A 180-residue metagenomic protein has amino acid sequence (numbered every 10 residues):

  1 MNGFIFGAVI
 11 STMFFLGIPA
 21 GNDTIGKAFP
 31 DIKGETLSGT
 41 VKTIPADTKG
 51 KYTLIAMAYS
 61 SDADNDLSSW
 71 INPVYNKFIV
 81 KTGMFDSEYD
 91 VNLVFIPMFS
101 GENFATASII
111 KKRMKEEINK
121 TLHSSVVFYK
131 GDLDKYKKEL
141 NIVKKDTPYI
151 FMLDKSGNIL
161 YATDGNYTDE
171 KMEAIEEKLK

Functional and structural regions predicted by a protein language model:
M1-G7: Positively charged n-region of N-terminal signal peptides that target proteins for export
G7-F15: Bacterial N-terminal signal peptides
L16-P30: N-proximal helix/coil linker or "cap" segments that precede and/or mark the start of modular domains
K33-Y52: A short beta-strand-turn-helix
D47-I71: Short active-site neighborhood of thiol/selenol oxidoreductases, capturing the structured segment around
D64-N119: Structural microenvironment flanking redox-active thiols in thiol-disulfide oxidoreductases
A105-D146: Thioredoxin-like thiol-disulfide oxidoreductase module
K137-K138, D146-K180: Thiol-/selenol-based redox modules, centered on thioredoxin-like and closely related oxidoreductase domains
